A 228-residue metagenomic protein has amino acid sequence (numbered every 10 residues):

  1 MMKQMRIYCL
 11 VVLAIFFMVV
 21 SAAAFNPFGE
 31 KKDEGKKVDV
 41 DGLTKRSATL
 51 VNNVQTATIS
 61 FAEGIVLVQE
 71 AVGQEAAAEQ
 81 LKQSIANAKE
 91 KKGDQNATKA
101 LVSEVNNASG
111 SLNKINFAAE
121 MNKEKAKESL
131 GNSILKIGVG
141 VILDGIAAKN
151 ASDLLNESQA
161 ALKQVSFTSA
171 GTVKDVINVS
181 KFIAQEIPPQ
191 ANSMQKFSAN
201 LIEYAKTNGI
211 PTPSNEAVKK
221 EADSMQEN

Functional and structural regions predicted by a protein language model:
M1-F25: N-terminal export/membrane-targeting signals
A24-D94, S224-N228: Immediate post-signal-peptide N-terminus of mature secreted/exported proteins
K99-E227: Extended amphipathic alpha-helical interaction segments
